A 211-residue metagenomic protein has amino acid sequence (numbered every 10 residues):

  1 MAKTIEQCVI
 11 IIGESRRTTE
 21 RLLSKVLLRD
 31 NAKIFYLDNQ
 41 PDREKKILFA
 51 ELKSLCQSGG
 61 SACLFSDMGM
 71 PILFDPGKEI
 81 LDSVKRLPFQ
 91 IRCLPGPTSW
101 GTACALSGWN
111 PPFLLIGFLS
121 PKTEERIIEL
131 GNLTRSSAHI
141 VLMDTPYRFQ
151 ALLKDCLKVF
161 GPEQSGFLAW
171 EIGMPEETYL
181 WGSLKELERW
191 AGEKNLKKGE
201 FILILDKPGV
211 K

Functional and structural regions predicted by a protein language model:
M1-Q40: Glycine-rich, flexible N-terminal cofactor/catalytic loop recognition
I5-I11, F89-I91, H139-I140: Short active-site oxyanion
G13-E14, I91-G96, L142, L168: General beta-strand structural signal in soluble alpha/beta enzymes
R17-T19, G69-M70, S99, R148 (+1 more regions): Alpha-helix capping/helix-boundary segments
K33, Q57-S61, A138-K211: A contiguous loop/helix-start segment that scaffolds small-molecule binding in enzyme catalytic cores
L37-K45, L119-T123: Conserved helicase motor
Q40, K45-T98: Glycine/small-residue-rich loop that forms an oxyanion/phosphate-binding "nest" at active or ligand-binding sites
D75, E79-S136: Class I SAM-dependent methyltransferase SAM-binding "motif I" and its flanking Rossmann-like core
